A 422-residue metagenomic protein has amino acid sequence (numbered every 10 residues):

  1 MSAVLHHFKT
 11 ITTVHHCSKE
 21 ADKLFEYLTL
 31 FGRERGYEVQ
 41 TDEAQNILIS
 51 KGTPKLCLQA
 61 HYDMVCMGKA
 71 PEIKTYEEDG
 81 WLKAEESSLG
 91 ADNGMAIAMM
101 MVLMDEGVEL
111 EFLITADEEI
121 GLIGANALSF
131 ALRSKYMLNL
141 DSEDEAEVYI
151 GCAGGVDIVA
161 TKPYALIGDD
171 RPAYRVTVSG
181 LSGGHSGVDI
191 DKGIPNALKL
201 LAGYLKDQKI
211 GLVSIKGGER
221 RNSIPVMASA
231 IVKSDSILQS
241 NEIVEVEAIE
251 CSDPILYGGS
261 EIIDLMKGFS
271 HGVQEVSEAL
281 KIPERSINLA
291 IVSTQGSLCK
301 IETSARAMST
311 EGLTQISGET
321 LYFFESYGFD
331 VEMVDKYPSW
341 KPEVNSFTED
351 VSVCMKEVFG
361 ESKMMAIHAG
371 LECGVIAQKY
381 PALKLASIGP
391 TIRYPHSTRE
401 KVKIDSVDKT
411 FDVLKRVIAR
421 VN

Functional and structural regions predicted by a protein language model:
M1-K19, G183, M333-D335: N-terminal capping segment at the start of a domain
F8-T13, R220-S223, I249-L256, N288-S293 (+2 more regions): A short beta-alpha structural unit
C17-P54, M365: A non-catalytic alpha/beta surface segment that caps or lines the substrate-entry region of metallo-dependent hydrolase
L58, E78-G121, A173-G180, H185-Q208 (+2 more regions): Alpha-helical metal-binding/catalytic segments enriched in His/Glu/Asp
A60, S286, A290-C299, S304 (+1 more regions): Zn-dependent metallopeptidase/amidohydrolase metal-coordination segment
L89, N93-I167, L212-V213, Q274-K281 (+1 more regions): Acidic/histidine-rich catalytic neighborhood of metal-dependent amide-processing enzymes
G168-R171, D189-K216, S223, I231-I287 (+2 more regions): Acidic-enriched catalytic cores of C-N bond-cleaving enzymes acting on peptides and small amides
I194-Q208, E261-G268, T314-F329, E349 (+2 more regions): His/Asp/Glu-rich mid-to-C-terminal helical/loop segments that flank catalytic regions of hydrolases
